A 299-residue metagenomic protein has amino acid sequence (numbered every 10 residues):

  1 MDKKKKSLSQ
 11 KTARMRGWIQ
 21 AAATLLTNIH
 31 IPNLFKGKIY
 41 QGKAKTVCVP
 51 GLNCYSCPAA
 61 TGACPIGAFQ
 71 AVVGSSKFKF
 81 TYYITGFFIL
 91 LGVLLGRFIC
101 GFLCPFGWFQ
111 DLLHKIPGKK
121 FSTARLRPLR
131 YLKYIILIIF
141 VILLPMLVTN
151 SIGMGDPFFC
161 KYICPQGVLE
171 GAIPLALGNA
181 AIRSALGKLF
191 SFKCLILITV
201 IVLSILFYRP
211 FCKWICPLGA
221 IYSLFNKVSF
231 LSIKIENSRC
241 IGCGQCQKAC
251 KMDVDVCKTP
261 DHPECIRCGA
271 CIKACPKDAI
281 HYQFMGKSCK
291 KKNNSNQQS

Functional and structural regions predicted by a protein language model:
M1-C257, P263-S299: Non-ligating segments of multi-cofactor redox enzymes
